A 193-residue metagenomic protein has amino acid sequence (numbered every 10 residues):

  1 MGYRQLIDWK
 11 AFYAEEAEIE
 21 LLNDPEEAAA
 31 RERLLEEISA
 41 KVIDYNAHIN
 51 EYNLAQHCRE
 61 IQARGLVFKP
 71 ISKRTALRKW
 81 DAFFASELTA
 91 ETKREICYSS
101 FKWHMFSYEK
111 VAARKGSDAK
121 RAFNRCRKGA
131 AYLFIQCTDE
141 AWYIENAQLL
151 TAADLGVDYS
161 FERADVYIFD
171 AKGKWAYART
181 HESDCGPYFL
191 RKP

Functional and structural regions predicted by a protein language model:
M1-P193: Structured alpha/beta or helical-core interaction and ligand-binding surfaces enriched in interleaved
